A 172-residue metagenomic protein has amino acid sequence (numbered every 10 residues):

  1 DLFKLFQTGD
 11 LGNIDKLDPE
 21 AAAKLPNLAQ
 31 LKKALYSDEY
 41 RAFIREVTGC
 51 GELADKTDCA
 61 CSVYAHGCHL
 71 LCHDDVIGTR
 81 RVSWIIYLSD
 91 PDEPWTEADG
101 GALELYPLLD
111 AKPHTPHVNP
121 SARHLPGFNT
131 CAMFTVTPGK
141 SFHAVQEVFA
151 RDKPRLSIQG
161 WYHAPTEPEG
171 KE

Functional and structural regions predicted by a protein language model:
D1-E46: Non-heme Fe(II)/2-oxoglutarate
K4, K16, K24, K32-K33 (+5 more regions): Context-gated lysine
Q7-N13, G51-E52, A111-P113, L125-G127: Short, functional N-terminal and low-complexity linear motifs
I14-D18, D55-D58, N119: Membrane-targeting and insertion segments and their boundary/processing signals
L31-L35, Y40-E46, C50-T57, S62-G67 (+2 more regions): Active-site-proximal binding-pocket segments
C59-C68, C72-R80, Y87-E172: Catalytic core of Fe(II)/2-oxoglutarate
